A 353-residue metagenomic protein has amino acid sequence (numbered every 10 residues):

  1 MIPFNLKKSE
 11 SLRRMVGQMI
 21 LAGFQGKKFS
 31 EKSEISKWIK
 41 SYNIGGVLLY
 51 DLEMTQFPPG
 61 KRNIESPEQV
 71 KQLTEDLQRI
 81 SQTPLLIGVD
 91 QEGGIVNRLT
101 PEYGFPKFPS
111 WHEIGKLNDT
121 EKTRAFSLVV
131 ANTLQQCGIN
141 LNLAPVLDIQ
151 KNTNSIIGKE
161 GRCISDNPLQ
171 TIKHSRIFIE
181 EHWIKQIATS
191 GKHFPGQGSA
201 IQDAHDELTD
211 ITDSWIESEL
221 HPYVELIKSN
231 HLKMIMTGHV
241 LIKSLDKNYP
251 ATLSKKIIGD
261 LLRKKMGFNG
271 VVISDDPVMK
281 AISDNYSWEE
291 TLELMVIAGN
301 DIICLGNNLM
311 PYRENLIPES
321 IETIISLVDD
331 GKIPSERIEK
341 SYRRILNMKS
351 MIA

Functional and structural regions predicted by a protein language model:
I2-S30, D275: Boundary/entry segment of secreted carbohydrate-active catalytic domains
F24, E31, K37, V47 (+6 more regions): Second-shell residues forming the walls of enzyme active-site clefts
S33-E53, V129-L141: Catalytic domains of carbohydrate-active enzymes, especially glycoside hydrolases
E102, L141-I164, T189, H193-T209: Short glycine/serine-rich loop/turn segments
Y103-N118, R162-S165: A charged helix-plus-loop insertion that forms the helical arch/lid used to bind and gate nucleic-acid substrates
N118-I139, E219, E293-I297: Alpha-helical scaffold segments that flank or form the walls of functional sites
